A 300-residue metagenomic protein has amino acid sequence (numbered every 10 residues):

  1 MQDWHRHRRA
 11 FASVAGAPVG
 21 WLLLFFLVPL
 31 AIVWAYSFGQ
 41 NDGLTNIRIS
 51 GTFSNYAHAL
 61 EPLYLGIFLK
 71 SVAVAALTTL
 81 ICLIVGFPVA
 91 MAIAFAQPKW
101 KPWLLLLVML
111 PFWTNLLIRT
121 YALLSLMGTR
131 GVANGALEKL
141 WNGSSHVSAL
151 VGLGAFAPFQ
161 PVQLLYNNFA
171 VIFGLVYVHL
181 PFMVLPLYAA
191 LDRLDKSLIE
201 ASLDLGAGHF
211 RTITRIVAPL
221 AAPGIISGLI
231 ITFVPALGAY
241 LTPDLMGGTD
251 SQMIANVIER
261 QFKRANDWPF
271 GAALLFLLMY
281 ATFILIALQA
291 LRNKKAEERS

Functional and structural regions predicted by a protein language model:
M1-V33, P102, L106, M279: N-terminal signal-anchor/first transmembrane alpha helix
Q2-H5, R9, S13, Y188-I199 (+3 more regions): C-terminal transmembrane helix and the adjacent membrane-cytosol boundary/short C-terminal tail of inner/organellar
W4, F53, T120-V176, F210 (+1 more regions): Membrane-interfacial helix termini and adjacent extracytoplasmic/periplasmic loops of multi-pass transporters
W4-F11, N41-D42, N55-L63, P243-L288: Interhelical loop and adjacent transmembrane-helix boundary motif in polytopic membrane transport permeases
A12-A15, P88-L126, I199-E200, I213-T214 (+1 more regions): Cytoplasmic-entry segments and transmembrane alpha-helices of multi-pass inner-membrane transporters
G16-L27, L106, L110, Y177 (+3 more regions): Transmembrane alpha-helices
L27-Y64, L126, G248-T249, S300: Short membrane-interfacial helix/loop motifs at transmembrane-helix boundaries
P62-F95: Transmembrane alpha-helix signature in integral membrane proteins
